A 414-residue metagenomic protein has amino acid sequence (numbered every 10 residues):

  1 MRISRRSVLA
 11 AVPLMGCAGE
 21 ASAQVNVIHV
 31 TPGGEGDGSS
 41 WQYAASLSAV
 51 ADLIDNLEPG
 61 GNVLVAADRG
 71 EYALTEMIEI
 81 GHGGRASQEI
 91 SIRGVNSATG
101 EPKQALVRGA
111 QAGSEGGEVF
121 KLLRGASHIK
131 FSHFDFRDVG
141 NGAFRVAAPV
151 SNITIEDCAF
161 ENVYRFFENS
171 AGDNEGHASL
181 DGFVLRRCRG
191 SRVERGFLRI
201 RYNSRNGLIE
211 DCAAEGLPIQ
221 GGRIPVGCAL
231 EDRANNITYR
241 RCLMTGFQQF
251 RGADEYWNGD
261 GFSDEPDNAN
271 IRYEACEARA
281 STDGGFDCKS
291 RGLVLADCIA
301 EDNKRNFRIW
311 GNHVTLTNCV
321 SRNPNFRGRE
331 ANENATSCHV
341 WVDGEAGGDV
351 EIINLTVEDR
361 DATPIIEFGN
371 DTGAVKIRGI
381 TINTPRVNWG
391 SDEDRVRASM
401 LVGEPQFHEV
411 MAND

Functional and structural regions predicted by a protein language model:
M1-P13: N-terminal secretory signal peptides and thylakoid transit peptides that target proteins across membranes
A21-A23: Boundary at the C-terminal end of the N-terminal hydrophobic targeting segment
V27, G60-N62, E71, M77 (+22 more regions): Detector for repetitive beta-architecture
V30-A67, E71-E79: Acidic Gly/Asp/Thr-rich repetitive segments characteristic of extracellular carbohydrate-active and adhesion proteins
A66, R93-V95, L123, S132 (+27 more regions): Feature marks extracellular polysaccharide-active and adherence modules
E71-A73, G83-N141, E156-D157, E161-R165 (+2 more regions): Right-handed parallel beta-helix/beta-spiral solenoid domain characteristic of secreted/periplasmic
T75-G81, R108-L122, D138-A147, N162-F183 (+8 more regions): Extracellular beta-strand/beta-solenoid scaffold signature
E345-D349, R360, N370-D414: Acidic, glycine- and Ser/Thr-rich low-complexity intrinsically disordered tracts in extracellular/secreted proteins
